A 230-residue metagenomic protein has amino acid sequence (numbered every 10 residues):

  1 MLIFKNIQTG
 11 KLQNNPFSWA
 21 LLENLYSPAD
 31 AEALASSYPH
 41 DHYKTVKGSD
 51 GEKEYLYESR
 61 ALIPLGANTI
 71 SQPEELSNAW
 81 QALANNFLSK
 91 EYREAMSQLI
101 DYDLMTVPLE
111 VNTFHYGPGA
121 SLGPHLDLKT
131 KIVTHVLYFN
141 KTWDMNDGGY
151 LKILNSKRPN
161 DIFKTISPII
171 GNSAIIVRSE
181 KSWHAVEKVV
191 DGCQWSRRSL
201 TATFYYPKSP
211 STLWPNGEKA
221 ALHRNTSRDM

Functional and structural regions predicted by a protein language model:
M1-Q8: N- or domain-start disorder-to-order transition segments that initiate the globular core
Q8-Q98: Non-heme Fe(II)/2-oxoglutarate
D101, S121, N140-K141: Short beta-turn/strand-loop junction motif enriched in small, turn-promoting residues
D103-N112, D147: A short coil-to-beta-strand element that immediately follows conserved catalytic motifs
L109-T113, E187-V190: Acidic carboxylate-rich catalytic motifs and surrounding loops in phosphoryl-/glycosyl-chemistry enzymes
F114-D127: Conserved short histidine dyad/triad with adjacent acidic residue
L126-K131, F139-M230: Catalytic core of Fe(II)/2-oxoglutarate
H135: Substrate-binding/active-site groove segments that recognize and process beta-1,4-linked N-acetyl-hexosamine
